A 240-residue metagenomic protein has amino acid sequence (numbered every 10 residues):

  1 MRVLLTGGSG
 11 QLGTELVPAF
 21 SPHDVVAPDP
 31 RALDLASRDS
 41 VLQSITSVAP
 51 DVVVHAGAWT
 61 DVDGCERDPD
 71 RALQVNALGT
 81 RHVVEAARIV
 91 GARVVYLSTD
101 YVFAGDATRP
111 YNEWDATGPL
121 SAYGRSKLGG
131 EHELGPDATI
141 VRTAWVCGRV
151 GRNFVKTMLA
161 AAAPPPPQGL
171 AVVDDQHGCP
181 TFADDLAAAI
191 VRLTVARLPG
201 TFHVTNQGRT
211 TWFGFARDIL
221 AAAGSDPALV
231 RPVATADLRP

Functional and structural regions predicted by a protein language model:
R2-F20: N-terminal Rossmann NAD(P)H-binding glycine-rich loop of SDR-like oxidoreductase domains
T6, P28, V53-G57, V94-D100 (+2 more regions): SDR active-site strand-loop-helix element
S21-Q43: Adenosine-cofactor binding site in Rossmann-like domains, unifying the SAM/SAH pocket of S-adenosylmethionine-dependent
R38-V75: NAD(P)H-binding glycine-rich loop region in Rossmannoid oxidoreductase-like domains and their noncatalytic homologs
R67-V95: NAD(P)-cofactor binding segment of oxidoreductase domains
Q74-H82, V102-V141, W145-G148: Catalytic helix-loop patch of NAD(P)-dependent Rossmann-fold dehydrogenases
H132-G178, A183-D185: NAD(P)-dependent short-chain dehydrogenase/reductase
A187-A189, A196-P240: Mid/C-terminal beta-alpha module of Rossmann-like enzyme folds, strongest in SDR-family dehydrogenases/epimerases
